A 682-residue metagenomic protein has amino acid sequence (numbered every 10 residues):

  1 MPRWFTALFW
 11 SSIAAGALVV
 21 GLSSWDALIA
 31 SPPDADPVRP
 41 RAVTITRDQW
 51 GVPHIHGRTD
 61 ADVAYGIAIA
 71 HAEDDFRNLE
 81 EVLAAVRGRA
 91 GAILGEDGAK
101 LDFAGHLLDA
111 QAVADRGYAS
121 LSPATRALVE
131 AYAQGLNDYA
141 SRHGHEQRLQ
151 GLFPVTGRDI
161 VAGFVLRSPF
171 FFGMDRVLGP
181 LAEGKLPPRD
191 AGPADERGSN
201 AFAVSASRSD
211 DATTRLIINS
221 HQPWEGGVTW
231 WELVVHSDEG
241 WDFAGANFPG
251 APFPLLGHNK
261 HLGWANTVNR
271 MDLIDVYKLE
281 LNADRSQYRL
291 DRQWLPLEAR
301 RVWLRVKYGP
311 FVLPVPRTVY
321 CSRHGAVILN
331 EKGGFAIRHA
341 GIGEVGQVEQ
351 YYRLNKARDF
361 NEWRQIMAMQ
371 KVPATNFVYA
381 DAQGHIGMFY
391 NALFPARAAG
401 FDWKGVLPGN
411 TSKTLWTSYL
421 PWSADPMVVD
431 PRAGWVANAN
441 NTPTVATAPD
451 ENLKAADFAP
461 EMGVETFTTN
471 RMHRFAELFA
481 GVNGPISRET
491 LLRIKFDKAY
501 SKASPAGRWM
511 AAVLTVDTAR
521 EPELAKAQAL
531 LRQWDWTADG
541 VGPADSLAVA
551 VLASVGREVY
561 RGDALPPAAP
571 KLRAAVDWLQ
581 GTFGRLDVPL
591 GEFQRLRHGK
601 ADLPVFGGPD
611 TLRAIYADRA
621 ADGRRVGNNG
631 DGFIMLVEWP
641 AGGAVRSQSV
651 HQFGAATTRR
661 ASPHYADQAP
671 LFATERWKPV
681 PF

Functional and structural regions predicted by a protein language model:
P2-A511, R520, K526, R532-F682: C-terminal/peripheral segments of proteins
